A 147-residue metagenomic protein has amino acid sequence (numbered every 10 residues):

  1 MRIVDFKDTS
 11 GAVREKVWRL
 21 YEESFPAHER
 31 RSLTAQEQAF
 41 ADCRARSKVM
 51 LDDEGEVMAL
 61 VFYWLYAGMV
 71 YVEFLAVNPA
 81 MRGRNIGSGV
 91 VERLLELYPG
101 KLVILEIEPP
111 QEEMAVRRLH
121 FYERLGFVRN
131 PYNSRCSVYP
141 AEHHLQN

Functional and structural regions predicted by a protein language model:
M1-A35: Short amphipathic alpha-helix that is part of the acyltransferase structural core
F40-V49: A short helix-loop-beta-strand connector motif used in the catalytic cores of GNAT acetyltransferases and, in some
V49, G55-W64, M69-A76: Conserved beta-strand in the GNAT
V77, G83-E96: Conserved acetyl-CoA-binding loop-helix of GNAT-fold acetyltransferases
Y98-E113: Conserved GNAT acetyl-CoA-binding A-motif
P109-P131: Conserved active-site alpha-helix within GNAT-family acetyltransferase domains
E113-M114, R135-N147: C-terminal "cap" of GNAT-fold acetyltransferases
